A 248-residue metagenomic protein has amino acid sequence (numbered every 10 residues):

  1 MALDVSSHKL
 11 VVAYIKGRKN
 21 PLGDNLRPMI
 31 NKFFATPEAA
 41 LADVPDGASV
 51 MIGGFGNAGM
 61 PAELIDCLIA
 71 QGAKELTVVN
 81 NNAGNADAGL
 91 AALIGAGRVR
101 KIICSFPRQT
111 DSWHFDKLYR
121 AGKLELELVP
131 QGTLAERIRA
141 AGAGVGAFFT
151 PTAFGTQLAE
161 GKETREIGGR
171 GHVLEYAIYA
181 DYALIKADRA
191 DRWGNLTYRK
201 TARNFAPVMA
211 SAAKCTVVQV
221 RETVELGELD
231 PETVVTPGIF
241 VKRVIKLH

Functional and structural regions predicted by a protein language model:
A2-G17, L22: N-terminal amphipathic/hydrophobic targeting modules at extreme N-termini, encompassing cleavable Sec/SRP-type signal
L26-H248: Conserved alpha/beta enzyme-core scaffold
